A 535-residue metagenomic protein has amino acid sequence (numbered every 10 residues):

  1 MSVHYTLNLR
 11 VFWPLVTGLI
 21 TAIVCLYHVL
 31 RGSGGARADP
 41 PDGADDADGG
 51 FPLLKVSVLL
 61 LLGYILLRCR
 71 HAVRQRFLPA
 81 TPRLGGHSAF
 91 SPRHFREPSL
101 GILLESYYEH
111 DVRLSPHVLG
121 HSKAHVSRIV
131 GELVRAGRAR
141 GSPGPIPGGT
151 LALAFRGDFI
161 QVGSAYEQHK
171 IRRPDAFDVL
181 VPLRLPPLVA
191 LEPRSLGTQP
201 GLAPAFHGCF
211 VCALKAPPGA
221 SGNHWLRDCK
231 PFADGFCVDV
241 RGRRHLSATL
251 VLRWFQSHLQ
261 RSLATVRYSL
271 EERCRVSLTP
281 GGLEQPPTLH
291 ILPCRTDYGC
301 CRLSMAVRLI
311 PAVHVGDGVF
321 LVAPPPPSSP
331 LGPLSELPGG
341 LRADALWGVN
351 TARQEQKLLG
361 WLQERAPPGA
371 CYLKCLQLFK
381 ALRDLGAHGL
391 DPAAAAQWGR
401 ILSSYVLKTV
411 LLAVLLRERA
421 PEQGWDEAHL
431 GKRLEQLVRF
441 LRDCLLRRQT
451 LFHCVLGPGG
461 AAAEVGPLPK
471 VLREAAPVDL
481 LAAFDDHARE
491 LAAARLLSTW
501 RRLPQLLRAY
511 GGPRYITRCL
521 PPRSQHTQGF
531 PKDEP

Functional and structural regions predicted by a protein language model:
M1-D175, V181-S257: N-terminal regions immediately upstream of nucleotidyltransferase
W13-R31, V56-R68, K170, A205-L446: Catalytic cores of NTP-dependent nucleotidyl/adenyl transfer enzymes across multiple folds
Y27, D391-Q397, V414-P535: Terminal, contiguous helix-loop blocks that mediate binding/assembly
L78, R172-P174, R184-L185, E192-G197 (+4 more regions): Short coil/turn segments at secondary-structure boundaries
D111-L119, R243-V251, I401-S403, L430 (+3 more regions): General structural signal for secondary-structure boundaries
L119-S122, V126, R365, H487 (+1 more regions): Charged, low-complexity, helix-prone segments enriched in Lys/Glu/Asp/Gln
P147-A165, L196, E272-L283, L402 (+2 more regions): Short amphipathic alpha-helical segments embedded in low-complexity Lys/Glu-rich regions
Y166-R172, G318-L321, A463-P467: Short, solvent-exposed polar/charged micro-motifs at secondary-structure junctions
